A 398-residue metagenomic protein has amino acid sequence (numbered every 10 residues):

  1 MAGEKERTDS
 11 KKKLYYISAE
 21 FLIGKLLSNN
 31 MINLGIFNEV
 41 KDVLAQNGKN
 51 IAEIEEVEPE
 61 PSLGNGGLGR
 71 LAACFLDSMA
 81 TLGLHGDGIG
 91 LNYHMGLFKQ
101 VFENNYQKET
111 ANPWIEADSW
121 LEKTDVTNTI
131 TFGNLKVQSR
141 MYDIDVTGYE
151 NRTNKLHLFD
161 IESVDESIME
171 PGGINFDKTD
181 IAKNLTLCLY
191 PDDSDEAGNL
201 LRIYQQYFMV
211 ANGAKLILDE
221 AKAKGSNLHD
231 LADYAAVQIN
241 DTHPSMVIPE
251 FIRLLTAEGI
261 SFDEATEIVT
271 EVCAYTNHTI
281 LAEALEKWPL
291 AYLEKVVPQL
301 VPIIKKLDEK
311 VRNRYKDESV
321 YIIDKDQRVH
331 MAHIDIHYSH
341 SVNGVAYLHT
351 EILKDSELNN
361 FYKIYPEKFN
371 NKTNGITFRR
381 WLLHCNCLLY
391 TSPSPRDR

Functional and structural regions predicted by a protein language model:
M1-M31, G66-M169, D192-H340, V345: Gly/Pro-rich turn-and-neighbor structural signature
S28-V40: E1/E1-like adenylate-forming module used to activate ubiquitin-like modifiers and sulfur-carrier proteins
L34, S163-V164, M169-K183, L358-K363 (+1 more regions): Extended active-site and interfacial segments that coordinate phosphate-rich ligands in large catalytic machineries
K41-P59, D180-A197: Residues forming anionic-ligand binding surfaces in small-molecule and nucleic-acid pockets of primarily soluble enzymes
A45-Q46, E56, L91-N92, S261-V272 (+1 more regions): A generic structural motif
E60-N65: The substrate-binding groove and active-site-proximal loops of carbohydrate-active enzymes, especially glycoside
V345-L389: Segments forming glycine/polar-rich beta-alpha architectures that bind adenosine-containing cofactors
Y390-D397: Conserved small/polar residues in nucleotide/adenosyl-binding loops
